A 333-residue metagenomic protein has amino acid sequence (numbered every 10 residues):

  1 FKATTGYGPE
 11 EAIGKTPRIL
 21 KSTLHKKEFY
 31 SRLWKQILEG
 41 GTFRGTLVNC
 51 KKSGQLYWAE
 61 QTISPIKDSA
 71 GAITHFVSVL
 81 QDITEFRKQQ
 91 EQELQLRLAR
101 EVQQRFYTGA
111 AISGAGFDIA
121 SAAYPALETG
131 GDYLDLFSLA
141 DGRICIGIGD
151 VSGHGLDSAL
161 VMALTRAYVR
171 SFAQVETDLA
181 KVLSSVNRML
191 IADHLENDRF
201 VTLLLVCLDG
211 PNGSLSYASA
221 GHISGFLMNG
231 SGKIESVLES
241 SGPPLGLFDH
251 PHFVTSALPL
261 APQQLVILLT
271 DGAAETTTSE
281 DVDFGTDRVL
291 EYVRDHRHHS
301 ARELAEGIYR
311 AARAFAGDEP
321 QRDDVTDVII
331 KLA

Functional and structural regions predicted by a protein language model:
F1-A12, A159, Q174, S231 (+1 more regions): PAS/PAS-like sensory domain cap-loop motif
T4-G8, I13-I19, T23-K27, S31-L33 (+4 more regions): PAS-family sensory domain signature
Y7, E11-L24, A167-Q174, P244 (+1 more regions): PAS-family sensory/regulatory domains
Q36, V48-G54, K67-D68, Y124 (+1 more regions): PAS-family sensory domains
R44-V48, S53-T62, K67, V77 (+3 more regions): PAS/PAC sensory module
I66, D82-F86, V151-S152, G272-A273: PAS/PAC or PAS-like capping segment
A72-D82, G147-G149, L269: PAS-family sensory domains
K88-I267, G317-A333: … and, occasionally, acidic/histidine-rich disordered N-termini of signaling adaptors
